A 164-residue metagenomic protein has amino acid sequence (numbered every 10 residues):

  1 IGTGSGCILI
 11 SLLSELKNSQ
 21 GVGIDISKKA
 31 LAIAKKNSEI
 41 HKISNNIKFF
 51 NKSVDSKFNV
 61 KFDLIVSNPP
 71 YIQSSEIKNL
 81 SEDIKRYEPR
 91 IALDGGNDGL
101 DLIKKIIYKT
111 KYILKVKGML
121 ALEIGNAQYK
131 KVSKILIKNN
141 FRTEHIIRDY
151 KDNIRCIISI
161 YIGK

Functional and structural regions predicted by a protein language model:
I1-K78: Conserved SAM/SAH cofactor-binding pocket of Class I
L12, I84, I106-T110: Class I S-adenosylmethionine-dependent transferase superfamily signal
E15, E88, E123: Acidic-residue sensor for enzyme active/binding pockets
I43, E88, I113-V116: Helix-to-beta-strand junctions that scaffold the AdoMet/dcAdoMet cofactor pocket in Class I SAM-dependent enzymes
Y71-D101: Mobile active-site "lid"/loop adjacent to the S-adenosyl-L-methionine
N97-I160: Conserved Class I SAM-dependent methyltransferase catalytic core
I162-K164: Flexible, glycine-/basic-rich loop-and-beta segments that form/coincide with the SAM-dependent methyltransferase
